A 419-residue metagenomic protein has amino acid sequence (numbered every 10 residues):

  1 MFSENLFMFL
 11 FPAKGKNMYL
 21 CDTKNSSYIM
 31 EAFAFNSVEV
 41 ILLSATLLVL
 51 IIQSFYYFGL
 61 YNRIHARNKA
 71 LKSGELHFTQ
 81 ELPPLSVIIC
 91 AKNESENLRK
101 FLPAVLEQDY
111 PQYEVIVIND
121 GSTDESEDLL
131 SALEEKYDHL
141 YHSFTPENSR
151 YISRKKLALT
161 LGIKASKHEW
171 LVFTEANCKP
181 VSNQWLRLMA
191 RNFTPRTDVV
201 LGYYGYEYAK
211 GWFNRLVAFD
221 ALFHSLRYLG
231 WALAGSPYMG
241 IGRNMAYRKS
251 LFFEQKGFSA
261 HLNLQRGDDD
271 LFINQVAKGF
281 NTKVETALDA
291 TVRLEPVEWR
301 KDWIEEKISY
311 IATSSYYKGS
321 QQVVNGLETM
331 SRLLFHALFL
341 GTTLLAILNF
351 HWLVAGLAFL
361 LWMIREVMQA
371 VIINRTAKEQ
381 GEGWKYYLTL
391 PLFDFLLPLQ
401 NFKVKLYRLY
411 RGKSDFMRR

Functional and structural regions predicted by a protein language model:
Y19-T79: N-terminal membrane-anchoring/stem segments of glycan-assembly enzymes
A66-K72, E94-E107: Short, well-formed alpha-helical segments that are part of the catalytic scaffolds of diverse glycosyltransferases
P83-S86, E114: Cell-envelope/extracellular polymer assembly enzymes that use nucleotide-activated donors
L102-N148: Acidic donor-binding segment of Leloir-type glycosyltransferases
S143-R154, A158, G162, H168 (+4 more regions): Long helical/loop segments within the catalytic core of UDP-sugar-dependent glycosyltransferases, especially the large
H168-K179: Short beta-strand-to-loop acidic/aromatic patch adjacent to the donor-nucleotide binding site
F193, V199-H224, S250-F253, G257-V324: Catalytic donor/gating beta->alpha subdomain of glycosyltransferases that bind UDP-sugars
T329-K413: Membrane-embedded multi-pass helical conduit in multi-pass membrane proteins, especially envelope-biosynthetic
